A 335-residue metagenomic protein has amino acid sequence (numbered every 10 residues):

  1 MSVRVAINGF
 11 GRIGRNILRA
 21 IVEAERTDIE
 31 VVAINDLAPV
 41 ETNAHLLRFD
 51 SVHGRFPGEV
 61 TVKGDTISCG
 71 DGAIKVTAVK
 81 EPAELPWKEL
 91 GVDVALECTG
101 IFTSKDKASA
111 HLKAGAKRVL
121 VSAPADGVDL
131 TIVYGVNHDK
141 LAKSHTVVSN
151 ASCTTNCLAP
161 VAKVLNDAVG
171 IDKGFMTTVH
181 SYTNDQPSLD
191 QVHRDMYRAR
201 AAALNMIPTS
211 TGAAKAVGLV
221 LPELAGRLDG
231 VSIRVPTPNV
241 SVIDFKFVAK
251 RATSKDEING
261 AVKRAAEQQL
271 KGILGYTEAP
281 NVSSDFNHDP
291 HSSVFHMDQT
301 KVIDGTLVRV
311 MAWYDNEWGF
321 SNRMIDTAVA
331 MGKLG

Functional and structural regions predicted by a protein language model:
M1-A199, D326-T327, L334-G335: N-terminal Rossmann-like NAD(P) cofactor-binding subdomain of oxidoreductases, focused on the glycine-rich
R4-A6, V148-S149, I243-A249, V308-Y314: Short glycine-rich or small-residue beta-strand-to-loop segments that form or flank ligand, phosphate, metal/Fe-S
R12, N16, A20, A110 (+6 more regions): Alpha-helical scaffold segments in soluble metabolic enzymes
E23-P86, G170-K173, T178-L307: C-terminal substrate-binding/catalytic lobe of Rossmann-fold NAD(P)-dependent oxidoreductases
A151-S152, M206-P208, Y314: Hydrophobic alpha-helical scaffolding
N156, A252-T253, W318-G319: A generic structural signal for alpha-helix starts
P290-G335: NAD(P)-dependent Rossmann-like dehydrogenase/reductase catalytic/cofactor-binding core
